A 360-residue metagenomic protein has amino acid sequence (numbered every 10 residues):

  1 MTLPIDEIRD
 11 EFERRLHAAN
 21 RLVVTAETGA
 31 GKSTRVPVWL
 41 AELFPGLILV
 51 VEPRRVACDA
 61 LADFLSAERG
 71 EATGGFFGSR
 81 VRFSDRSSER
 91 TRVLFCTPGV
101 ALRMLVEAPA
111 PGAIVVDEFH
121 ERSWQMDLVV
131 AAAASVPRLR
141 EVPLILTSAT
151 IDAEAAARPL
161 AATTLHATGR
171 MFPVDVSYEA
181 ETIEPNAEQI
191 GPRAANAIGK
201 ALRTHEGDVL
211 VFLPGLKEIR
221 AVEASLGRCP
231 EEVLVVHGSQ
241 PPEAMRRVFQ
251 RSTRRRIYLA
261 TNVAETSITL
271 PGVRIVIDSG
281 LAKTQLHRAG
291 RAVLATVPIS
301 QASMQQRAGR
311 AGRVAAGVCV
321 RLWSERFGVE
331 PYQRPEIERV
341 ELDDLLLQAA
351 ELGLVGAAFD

Functional and structural regions predicted by a protein language model:
M1-D360: P-loop NTPase motor module signature
